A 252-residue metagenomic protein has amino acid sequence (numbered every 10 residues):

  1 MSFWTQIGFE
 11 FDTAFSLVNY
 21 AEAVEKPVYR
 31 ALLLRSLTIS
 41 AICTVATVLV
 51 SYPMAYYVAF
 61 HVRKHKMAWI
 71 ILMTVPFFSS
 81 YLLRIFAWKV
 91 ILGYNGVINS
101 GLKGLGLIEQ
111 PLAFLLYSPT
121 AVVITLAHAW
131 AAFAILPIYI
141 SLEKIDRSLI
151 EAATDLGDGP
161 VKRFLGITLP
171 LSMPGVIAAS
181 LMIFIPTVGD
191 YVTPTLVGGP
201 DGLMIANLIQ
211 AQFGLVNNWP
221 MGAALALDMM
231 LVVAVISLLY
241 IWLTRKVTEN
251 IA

Functional and structural regions predicted by a protein language model:
M1-S2, Q6, I85, W130 (+2 more regions): Non-cytoplasmic
W4-C43, G214-N217: Periplasmic/extracellular loop-to-transmembrane helix junction in inner-membrane transport proteins
F9, L17, I85-A127, V161 (+1 more regions): Membrane-interfacial helix termini and adjacent extracytoplasmic/periplasmic loops of multi-pass transporters
Y20-V28, Y191-W242: Interhelical loop and adjacent transmembrane-helix boundary motif in polytopic membrane transport permeases
I42-T74, V90, S148-I150, F164 (+1 more regions): Transmembrane-helix boundary motif in ABC transporter permease subunits
V45, V75, H128, A134-R147 (+2 more regions): Transmembrane alpha-helices
H61-W69, V97, S118, S148 (+3 more regions): Membrane-helix interface segments
Y139-T154, A223-A252: C-terminal transmembrane helix and the adjacent membrane-cytosol boundary/short C-terminal tail of inner/organellar
